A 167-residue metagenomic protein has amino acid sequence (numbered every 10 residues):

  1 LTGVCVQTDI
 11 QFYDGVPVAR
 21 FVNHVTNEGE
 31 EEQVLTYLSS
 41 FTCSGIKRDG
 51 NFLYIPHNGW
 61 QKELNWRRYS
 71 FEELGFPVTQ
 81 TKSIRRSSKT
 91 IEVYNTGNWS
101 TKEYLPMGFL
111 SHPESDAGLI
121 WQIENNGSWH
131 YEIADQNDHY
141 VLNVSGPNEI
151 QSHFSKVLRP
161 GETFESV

Functional and structural regions predicted by a protein language model:
L1-Q136, S152: Polysaccharide-binding surfaces and accessory modules of carbohydrate-active proteins
Y140-S152: Short, structured beta-strand/loop micro-motifs enriched in basic residues and often containing a Trp
K156-V167: Short Pro-Gly-centered flexible turn/kink motifs
